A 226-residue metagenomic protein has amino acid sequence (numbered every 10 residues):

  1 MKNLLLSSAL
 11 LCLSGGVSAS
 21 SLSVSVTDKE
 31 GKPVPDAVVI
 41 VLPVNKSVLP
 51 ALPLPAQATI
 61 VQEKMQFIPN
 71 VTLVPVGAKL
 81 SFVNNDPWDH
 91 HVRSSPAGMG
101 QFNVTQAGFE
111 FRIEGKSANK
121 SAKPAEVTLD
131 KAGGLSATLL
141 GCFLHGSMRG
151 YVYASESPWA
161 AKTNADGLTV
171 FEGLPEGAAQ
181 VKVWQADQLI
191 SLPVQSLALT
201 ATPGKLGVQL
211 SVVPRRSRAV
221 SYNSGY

Functional and structural regions predicted by a protein language model:
M1-L4: Positively charged n-region of N-terminal signal peptides that target proteins for export
L6-L10: Hydrophobic helical h-region of N-terminal Sec-dependent signal peptides in bacterial secretory/periplasmic proteins
S14-G16: N-terminal signal peptide c-region/cleavage motif recognized by signal peptidases
A19-Y226: Extracytoplasmic copper-binding redox domains, predominantly the cupredoxin/blue-copper superfamily
